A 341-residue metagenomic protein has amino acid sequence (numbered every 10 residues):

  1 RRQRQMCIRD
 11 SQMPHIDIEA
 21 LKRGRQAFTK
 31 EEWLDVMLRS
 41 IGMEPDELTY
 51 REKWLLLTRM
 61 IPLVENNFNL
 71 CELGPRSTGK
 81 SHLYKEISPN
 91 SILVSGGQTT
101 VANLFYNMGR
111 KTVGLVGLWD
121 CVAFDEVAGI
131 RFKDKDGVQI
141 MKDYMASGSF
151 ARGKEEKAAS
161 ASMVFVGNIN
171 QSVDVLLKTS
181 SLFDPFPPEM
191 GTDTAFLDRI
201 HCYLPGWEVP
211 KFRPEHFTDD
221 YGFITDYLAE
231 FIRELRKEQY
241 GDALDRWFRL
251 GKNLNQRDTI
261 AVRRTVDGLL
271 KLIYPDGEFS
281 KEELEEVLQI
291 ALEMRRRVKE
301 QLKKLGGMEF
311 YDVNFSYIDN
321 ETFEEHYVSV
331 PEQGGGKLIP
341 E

Functional and structural regions predicted by a protein language model:
R1-R2, P275: Intein modules and their embedded homing endonuclease domains
Q3-I8: Short, small-residue-biased leader/transition segments that mark boundaries at the very start of proteins
R9-R25: Pre-P-loop entry segment of helicase/translocase ATPase cores
L21-W54: Dynamic helix-loop-helix/coil hinge segments at AAA+ ATPase domain boundaries and subdomain interfaces
E44-V175, S180-D184, D198, D319-L338: Conserved ASCE/P-loop NTPase catalytic core
E156-M163, N168-K271: Phosphate-sensing "switch" segment of ASCE/P-loop ATPases
P214-H216, D242-F315: C-terminal helical "lid" subdomain and adjoining coupling/linker elements of P-loop NTPases
D219, E230-R236, R296-E341: Extended alpha-helical interface modules used as scaffolds for assembling large macromolecular complexes
